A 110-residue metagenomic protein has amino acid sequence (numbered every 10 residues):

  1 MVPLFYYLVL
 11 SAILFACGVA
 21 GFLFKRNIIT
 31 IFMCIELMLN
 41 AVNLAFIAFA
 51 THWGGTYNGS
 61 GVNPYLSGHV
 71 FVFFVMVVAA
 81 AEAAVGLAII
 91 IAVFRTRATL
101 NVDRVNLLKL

Functional and structural regions predicted by a protein language model:
M1-L110: Alpha-helical transmembrane segments of multi-pass membrane proteins predominantly involved in bioenergetics
